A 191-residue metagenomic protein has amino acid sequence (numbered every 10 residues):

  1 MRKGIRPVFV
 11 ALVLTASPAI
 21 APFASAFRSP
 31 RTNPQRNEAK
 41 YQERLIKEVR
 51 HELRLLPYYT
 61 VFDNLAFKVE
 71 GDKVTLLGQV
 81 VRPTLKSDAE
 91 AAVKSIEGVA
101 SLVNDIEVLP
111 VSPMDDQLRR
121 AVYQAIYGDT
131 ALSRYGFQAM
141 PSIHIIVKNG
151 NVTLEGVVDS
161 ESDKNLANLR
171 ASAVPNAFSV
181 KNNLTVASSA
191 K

Functional and structural regions predicted by a protein language model:
R2-V10, P18-K191: N-terminal targeting leaders
